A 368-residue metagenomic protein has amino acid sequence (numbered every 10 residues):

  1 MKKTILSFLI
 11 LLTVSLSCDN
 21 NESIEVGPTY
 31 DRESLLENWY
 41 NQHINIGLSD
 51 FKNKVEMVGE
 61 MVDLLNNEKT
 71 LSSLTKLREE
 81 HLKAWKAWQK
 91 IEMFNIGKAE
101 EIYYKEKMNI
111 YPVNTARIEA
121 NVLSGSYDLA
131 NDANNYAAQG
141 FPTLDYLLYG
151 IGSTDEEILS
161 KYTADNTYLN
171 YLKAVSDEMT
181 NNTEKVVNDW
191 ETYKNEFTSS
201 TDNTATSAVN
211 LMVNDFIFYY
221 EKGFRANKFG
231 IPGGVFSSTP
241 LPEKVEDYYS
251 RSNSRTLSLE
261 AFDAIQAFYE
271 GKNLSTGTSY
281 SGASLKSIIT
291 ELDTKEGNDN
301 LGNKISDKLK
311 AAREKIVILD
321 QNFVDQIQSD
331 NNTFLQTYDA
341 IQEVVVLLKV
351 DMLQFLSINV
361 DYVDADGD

Functional and structural regions predicted by a protein language model:
M1-T4: Positively charged n-region of N-terminal signal peptides that target proteins for export
L6-L9: Sec-dependent N-terminal signal peptides
V14-S17: C-terminal motif of bacterial Sec signal peptides marking the signal peptidase cleavage site
D19-E22: Bacterial signal peptide processing site
I24-D368: Mature extracytoplasmic or organellar-lumen-exposed domains after removal of signal/transit peptides
